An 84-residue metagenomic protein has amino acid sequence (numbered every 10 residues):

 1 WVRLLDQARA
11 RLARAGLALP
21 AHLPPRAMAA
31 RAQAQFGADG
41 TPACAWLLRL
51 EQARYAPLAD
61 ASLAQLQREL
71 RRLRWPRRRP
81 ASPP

Functional and structural regions predicted by a protein language model:
W1-P84: Membrane-proximal, non-transmembrane interaction modules that couple membrane proteins to downstream assemblies
